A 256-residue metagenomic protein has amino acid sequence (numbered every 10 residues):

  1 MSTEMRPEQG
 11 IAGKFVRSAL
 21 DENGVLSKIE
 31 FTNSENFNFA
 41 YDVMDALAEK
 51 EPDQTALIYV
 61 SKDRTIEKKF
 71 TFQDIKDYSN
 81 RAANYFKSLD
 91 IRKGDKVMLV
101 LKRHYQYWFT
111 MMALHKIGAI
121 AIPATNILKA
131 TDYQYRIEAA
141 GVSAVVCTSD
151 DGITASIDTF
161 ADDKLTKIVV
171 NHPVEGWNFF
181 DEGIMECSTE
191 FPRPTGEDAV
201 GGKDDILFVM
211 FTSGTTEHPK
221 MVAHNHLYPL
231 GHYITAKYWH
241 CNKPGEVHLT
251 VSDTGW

Functional and structural regions predicted by a protein language model:
S2-V16, N33-I58, D77: A short N-terminal helical cap/helix-turn-helix that marks the beginning of AMP-binding/adenylate-forming
P52-T55, E175, M185-F211, H218 (+1 more regions): Conserved pre-ATP/AMP-binding loop-to-beta segment of ANL
D53, L57-M112, K129-Q134, M185 (+1 more regions): Conserved AMP-binding/adenylate-forming core of the ANL superfamily
R64, D151-K203: ANL superfamily adenylate-forming
K69-Q73, A199-V200, L207-G231: Conserved AMP-binding A3 loop
K76-A82, S188-E190, K203, V222-K243 (+1 more regions): Conserved structural elements of the adenylate-forming
M112-I117, A139, W256: Short hydrophobic alpha-helices that are characteristic scaffold elements of the AMP-binding
N126-D158, M185-E186, H232-V251: Conserved ATP-dependent adenylate/AMP-binding module captured primarily in the ANL superfamily
